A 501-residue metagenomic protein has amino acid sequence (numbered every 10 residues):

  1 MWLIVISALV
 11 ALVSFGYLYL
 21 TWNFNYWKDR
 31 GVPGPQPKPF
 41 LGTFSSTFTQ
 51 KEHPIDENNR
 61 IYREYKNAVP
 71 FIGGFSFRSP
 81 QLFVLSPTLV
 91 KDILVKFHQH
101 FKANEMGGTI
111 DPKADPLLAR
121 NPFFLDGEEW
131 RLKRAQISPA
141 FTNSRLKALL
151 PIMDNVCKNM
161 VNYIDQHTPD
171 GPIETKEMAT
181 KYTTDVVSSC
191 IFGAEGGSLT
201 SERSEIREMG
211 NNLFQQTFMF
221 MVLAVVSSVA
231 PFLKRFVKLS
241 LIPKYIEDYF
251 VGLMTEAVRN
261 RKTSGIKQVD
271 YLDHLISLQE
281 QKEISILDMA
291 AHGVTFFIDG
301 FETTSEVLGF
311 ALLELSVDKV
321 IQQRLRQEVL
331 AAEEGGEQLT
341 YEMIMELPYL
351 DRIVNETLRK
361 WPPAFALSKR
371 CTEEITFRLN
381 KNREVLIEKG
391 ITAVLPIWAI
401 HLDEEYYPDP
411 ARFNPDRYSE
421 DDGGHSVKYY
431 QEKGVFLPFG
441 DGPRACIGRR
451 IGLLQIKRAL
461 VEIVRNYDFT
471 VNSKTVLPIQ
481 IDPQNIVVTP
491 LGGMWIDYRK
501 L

Functional and structural regions predicted by a protein language model:
W2, N485-L501: C-terminal helix/juxtamembrane-tail motif
W2-D115, E128, L132, D154-Y163 (+1 more regions): N-terminal membrane-proximal hinge/A-helix region immediately C-terminal to the signal-anchor transmembrane segment
S45-V69, G252, E256, E337-K381 (+2 more regions): Conserved cytochrome P450 K-helix E-x-x-R motif and the immediately C-terminal K′/meander segment
K102-D115, A148-L308, R324, V329: Cytochrome P450 heme-thiolate monooxygenase catalytic core
A119-N121, V294, R383, E420-I456 (+1 more regions): Cytochrome P450 heme-thiolate "Cys pocket" and heme-binding signature region
T303-L315, A459: Short, small-residue alpha-helix embedded
K319-I321, R449-I486: Cytochrome P450 heme-binding "Cys pocket" and the immediately downstream C-terminal segment
L395-S426: Conserved cytochrome P450 K-helix/beta-meander segment immediately N-terminal to the heme-binding cysteine loop
